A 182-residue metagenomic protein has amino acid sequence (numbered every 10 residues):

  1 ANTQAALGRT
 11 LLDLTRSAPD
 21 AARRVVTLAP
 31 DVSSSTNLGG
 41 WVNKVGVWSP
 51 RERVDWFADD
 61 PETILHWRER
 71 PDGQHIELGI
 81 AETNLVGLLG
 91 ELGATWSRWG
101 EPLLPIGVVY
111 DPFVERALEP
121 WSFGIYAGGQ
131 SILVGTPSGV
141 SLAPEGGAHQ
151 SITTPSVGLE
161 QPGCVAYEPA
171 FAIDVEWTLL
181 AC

Functional and structural regions predicted by a protein language model:
A1-C182: Thiamine diphosphate
